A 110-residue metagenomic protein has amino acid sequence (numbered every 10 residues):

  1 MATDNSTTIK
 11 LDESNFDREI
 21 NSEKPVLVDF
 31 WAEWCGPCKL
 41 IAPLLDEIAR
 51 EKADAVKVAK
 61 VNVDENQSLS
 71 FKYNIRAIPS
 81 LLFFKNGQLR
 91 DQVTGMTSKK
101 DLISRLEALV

Functional and structural regions predicted by a protein language model:
M1-L27, A32-K57, E65-K72, R76-S80 (+1 more regions): Proteins that catalyze or organize thiol-disulfide redox chemistry and the adjacent proteostasis machinery handling
K60: Conserved residues in the N-terminal Rossmann fold of short-chain dehydrogenase/reductase
